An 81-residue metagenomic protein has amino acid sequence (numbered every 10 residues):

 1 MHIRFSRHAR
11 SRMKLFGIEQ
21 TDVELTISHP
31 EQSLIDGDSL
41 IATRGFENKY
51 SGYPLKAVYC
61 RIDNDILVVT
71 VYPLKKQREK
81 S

Functional and structural regions predicted by a protein language model:
M1-S81: Ribonuclease/tRNase effector modules and their secretory precursors
